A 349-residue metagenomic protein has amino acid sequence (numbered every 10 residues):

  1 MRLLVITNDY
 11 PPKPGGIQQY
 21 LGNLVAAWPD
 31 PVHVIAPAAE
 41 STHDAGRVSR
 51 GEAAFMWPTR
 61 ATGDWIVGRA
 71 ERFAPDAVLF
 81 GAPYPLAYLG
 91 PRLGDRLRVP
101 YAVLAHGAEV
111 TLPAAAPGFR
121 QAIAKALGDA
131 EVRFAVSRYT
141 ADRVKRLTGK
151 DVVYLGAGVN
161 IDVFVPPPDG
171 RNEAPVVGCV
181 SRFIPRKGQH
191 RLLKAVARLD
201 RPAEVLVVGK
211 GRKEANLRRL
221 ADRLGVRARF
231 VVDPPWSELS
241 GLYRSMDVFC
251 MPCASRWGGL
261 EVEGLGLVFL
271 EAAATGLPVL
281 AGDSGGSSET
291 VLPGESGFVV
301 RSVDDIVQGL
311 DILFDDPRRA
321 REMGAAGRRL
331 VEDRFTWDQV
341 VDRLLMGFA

Functional and structural regions predicted by a protein language model:
A114, V159-A174: Acidic anion/phosphate-binding donor-loop and adjacent secondary structure in glycosyltransferase catalytic cores
Y139, G158: Carbohydrate-associated surface elements
G170-D200, L206: Conserved donor-binding/catalytic core segment of Leloir-type glycosyltransferases
A215-S237, V248: Nucleotide-activated donor-binding/catalytic signature segment of Leloir-type glycosyltransferases, i.e., the conserved
R244-V262, L277: Acidic donor-binding loop of glycosyltransferase active sites
F269, A273-A274, P278-A281, V291: Short hydrophobic beta-strand element within catalytic cores of glycosyltransferases and related nucleotide-activated
L292-D304, I312-R318: Conserved acidic donor-binding segment of nucleotide-sugar-dependent glycosyltransferases
I312, R319-D333: A short, well-ordered alpha-helix in the C-terminal region of glycosyltransferases
